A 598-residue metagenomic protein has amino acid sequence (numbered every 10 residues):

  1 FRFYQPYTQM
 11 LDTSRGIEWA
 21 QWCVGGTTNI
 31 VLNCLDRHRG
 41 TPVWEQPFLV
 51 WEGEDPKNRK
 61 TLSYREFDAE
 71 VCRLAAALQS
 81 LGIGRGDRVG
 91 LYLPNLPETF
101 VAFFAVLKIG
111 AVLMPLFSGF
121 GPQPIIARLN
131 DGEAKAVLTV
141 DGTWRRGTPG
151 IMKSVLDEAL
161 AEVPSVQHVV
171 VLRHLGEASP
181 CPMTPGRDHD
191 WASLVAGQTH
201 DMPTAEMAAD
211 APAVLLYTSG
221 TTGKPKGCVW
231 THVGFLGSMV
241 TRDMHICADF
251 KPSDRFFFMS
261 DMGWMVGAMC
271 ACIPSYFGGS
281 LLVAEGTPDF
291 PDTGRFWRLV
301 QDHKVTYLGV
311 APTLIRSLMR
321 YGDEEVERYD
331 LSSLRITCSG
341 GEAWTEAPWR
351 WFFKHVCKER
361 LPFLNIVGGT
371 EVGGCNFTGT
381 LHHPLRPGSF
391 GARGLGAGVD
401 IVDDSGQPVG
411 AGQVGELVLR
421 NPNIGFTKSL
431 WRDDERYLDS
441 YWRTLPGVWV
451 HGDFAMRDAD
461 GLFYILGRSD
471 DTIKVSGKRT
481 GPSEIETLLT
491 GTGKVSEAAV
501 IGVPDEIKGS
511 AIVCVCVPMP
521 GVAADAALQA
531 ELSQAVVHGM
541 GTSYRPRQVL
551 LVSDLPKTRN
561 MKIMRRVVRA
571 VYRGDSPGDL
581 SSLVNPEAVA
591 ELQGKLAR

Functional and structural regions predicted by a protein language model:
E45, L49-F104, G121-I126, G186-A196 (+1 more regions): Conserved AMP-binding/adenylate-forming core of the ANL superfamily
E45-P47, V170-V171, P182-Y217, K224 (+2 more regions): Conserved pre-ATP/AMP-binding loop-to-beta segment of ANL
V71-C72, A196, C228-D249, G394: Conserved structural elements of the adenylate-forming
K108-S193, A311: Structural core segment of the AMP-binding/adenylate-forming
L116-D141, L156, Q301, L308 (+9 more regions): AMP-binding/adenylate-forming catalytic core of the ANL superfamily
H189, Y276-F277, V305-V310, M319-L385 (+1 more regions): Gly/Ser/Thr-rich phosphate-binding loop
L236-R255, M265-T306, Y321: Conserved AMP-binding/adenylation subdomain of ANL enzymes
A392-G396, Q407-Y441, T480, S576: Conserved ATP/PPi-binding loop(s) of AMP-dependent carboxylate-activating enzymes
